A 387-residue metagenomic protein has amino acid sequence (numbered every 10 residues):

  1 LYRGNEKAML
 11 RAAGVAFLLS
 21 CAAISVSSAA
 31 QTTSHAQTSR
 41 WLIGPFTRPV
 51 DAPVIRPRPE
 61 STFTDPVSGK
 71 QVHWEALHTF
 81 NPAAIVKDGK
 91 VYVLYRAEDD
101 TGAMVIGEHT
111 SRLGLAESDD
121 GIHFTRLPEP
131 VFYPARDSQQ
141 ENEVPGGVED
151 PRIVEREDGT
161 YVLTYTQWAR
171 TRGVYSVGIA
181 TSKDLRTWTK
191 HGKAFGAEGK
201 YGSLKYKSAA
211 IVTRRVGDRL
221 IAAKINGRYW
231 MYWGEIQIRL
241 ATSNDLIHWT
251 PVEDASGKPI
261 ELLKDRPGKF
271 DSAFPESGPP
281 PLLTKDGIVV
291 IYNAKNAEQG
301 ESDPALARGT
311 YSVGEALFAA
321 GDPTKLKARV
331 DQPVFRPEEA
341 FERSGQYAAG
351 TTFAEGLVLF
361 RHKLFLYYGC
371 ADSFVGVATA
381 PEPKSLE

Functional and structural regions predicted by a protein language model:
Y2-V15: Bacterial N-terminal signal peptides that target proteins for export
A13-S25: Bacterial N-terminal signal peptides
A29-G146, V154-A273, L282-Y347, R361-E387: Beta-rich carbohydrate-recognition and catalytic domains
A349-T352: Low-complexity, glycine/alanine/valine/leucine- and proline-rich hydrophobic stretches
